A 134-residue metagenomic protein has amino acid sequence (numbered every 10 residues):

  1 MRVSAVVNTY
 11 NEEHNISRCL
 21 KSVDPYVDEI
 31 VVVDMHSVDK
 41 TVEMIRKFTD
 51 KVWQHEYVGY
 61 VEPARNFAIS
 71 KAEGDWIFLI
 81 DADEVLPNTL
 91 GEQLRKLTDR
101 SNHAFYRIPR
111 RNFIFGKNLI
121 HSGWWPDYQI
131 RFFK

Functional and structural regions predicted by a protein language model:
R2-S4, E29: Cell-envelope/extracellular polymer assembly enzymes that use nucleotide-activated donors
V6-P25: Short, well-formed alpha-helical segments that are part of the catalytic scaffolds of diverse glycosyltransferases
H14-S17, D39-F48, T89-L90: Acidic helix N-cap motif at the loop->helix transition within catalytic regions of sugar-transfer enzymes
S22, D34-E43, Y57, D81: A conserved acidic beta->alpha catalytic loop
D28, V42-K71: Conserved donor nucleotide-binding strand/loop of the catalytic core
Y57, V85-I120: Conserved donor NDP-sugar-binding/catalytic core segment of glycosyltransferases
I77: Short aromatic/hydrophobic "clamp" motif used to bind/position activated sugar donors
F115-K134: Conserved nucleotide-sugar donor-binding catalytic segment
